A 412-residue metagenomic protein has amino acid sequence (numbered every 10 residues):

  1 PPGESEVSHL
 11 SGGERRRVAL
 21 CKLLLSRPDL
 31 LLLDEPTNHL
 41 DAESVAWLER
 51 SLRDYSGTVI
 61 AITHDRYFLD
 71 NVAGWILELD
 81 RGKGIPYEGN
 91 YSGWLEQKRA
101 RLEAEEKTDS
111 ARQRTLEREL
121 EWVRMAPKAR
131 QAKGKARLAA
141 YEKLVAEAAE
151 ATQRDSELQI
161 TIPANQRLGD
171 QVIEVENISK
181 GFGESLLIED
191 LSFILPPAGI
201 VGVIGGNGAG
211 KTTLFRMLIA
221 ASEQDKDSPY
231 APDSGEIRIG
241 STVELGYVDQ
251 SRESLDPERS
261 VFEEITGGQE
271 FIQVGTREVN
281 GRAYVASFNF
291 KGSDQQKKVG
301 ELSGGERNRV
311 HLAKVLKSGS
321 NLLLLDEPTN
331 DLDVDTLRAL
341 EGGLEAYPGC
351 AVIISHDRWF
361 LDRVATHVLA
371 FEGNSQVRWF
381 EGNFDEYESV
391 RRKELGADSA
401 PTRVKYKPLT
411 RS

Functional and structural regions predicted by a protein language model:
P1-S110, S156, I160-S412: ABC ATP-binding cassette signature C-motif
Q97-R130, G134-A140, L144-A151: Intracellular alpha-helical coupling/juxtamembrane segments of multi-pass membrane proteins
